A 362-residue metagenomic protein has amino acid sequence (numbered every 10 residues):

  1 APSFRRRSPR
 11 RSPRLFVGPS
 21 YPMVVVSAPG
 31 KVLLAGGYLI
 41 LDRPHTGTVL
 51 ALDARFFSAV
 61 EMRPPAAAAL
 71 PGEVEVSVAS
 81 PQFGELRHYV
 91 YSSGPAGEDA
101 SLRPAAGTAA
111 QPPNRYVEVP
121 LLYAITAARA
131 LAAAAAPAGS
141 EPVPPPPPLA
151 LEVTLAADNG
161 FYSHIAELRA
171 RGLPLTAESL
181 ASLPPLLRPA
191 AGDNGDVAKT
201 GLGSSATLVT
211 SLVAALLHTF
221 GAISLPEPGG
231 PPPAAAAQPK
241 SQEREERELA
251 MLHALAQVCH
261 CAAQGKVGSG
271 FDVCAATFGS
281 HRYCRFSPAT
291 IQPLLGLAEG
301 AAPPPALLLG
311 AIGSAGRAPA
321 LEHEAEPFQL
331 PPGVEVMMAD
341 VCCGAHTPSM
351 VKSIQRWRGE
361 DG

Functional and structural regions predicted by a protein language model:
A1-S3: Low-complexity, disordered terminal segments
R5-R6, R11-P13, G18-A35, L39-L41 (+3 more regions): C-terminal nucleotide
S205: Short, conserved phosphate/pyrophosphate- and ester-handling motifs at nucleotide-, phospho-/glycolipid
L208-L216: Alpha-helical metal-binding/catalytic segments enriched in His/Glu/Asp
